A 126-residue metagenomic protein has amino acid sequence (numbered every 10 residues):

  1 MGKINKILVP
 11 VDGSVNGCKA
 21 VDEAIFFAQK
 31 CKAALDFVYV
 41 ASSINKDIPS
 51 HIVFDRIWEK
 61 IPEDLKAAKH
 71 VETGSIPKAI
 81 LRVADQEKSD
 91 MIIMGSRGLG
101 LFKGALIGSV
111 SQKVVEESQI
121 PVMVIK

Functional and structural regions predicted by a protein language model:
G2-H51, K60, D64: Small/aliphatic-rich secondary-structure junction motif
G17, A67, F102-K103: Glycine/Thr-rich phosphate-binding loops of Rossmann-like dinucleotide-binding domains
I25, D55, E59, L81 (+1 more regions): Active-site phosphate/pyrophosphate- and oxyanion-stabilizing loops and adjacent acidic/basic residues in soluble
V38, A68-E72, M123: General small-molecule cofactor/ligand-binding pocket signal
V71-A79: Charged docking surfaces used in two-component/phosphorelay signaling
D85-K126: Gly/Ser-rich helix-loop-strand patches that form or flank binding pockets for ribonucleotide-derived cofactors
